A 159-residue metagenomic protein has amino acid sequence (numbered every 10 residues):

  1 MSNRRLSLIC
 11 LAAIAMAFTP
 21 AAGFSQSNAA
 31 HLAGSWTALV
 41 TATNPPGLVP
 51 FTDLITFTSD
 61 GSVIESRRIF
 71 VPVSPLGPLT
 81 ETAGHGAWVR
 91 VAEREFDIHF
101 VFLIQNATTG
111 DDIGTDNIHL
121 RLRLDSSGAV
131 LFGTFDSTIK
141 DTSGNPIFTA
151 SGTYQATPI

Functional and structural regions predicted by a protein language model:
M1-C10: Bacterial N-terminal signal peptides that target proteins for export
I9-T19: Bacterial N-terminal signal peptides
F24-Q26: Boundary of Sec targeting at the N-terminus
N28-G47, G84-G86: Tryptophan-anchored aromatic micro-motifs
A38-A42, S62-V71, D97-Q105, T134-K140: Generic short beta-strand segments
G47-E95, L103, V130: N-terminal glycine/threonine-rich, aromatic-flanked beta-hairpin/loop signature
F96-F132: Acidic, glycine-rich flexible loop segments
F135-I159: Edge beta-strand at a domain terminus
